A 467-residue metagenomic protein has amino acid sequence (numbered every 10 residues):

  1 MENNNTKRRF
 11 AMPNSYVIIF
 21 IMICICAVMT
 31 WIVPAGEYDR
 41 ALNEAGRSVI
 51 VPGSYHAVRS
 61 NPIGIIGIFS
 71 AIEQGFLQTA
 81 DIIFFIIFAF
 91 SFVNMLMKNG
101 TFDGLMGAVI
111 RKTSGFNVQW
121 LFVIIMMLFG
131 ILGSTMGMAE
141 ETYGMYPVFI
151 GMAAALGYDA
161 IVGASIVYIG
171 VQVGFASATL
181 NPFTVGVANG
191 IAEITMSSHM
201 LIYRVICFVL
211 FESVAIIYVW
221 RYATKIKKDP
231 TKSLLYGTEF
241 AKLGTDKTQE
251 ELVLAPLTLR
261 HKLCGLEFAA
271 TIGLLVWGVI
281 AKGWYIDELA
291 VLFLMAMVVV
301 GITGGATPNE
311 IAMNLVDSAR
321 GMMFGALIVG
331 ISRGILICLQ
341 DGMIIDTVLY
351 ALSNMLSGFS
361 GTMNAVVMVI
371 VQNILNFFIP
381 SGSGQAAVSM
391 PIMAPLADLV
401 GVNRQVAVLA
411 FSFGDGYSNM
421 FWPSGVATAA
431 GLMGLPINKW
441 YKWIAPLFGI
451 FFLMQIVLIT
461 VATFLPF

Functional and structural regions predicted by a protein language model:
E2-Y16, N43, R47-S48, L201-N314 (+2 more regions): Long, contiguous bundles of hydrophobic transmembrane helices that form the permeation core of multi-pass
N5-N14, Y146-G237, A255-K262, N403 (+1 more regions): Membrane-core helix-loop-helix motifs of multi-pass transport proteins
P13, L356-F467: C-terminal transmembrane helix pair
S15-C24, I50-D103, W284-T347: Core transmembrane alpha-helical segments of multi-pass membrane transporters/permeases
Y16-I32, I86-N94, L128-L132, G174 (+6 more regions): Hydrophobic core segments of alpha-helical transmembrane domains in multi-pass membrane transport and ion-translocation
L77-I83, R111-I124, L156-V162, K262 (+4 more regions): Membrane-interfacial loop-to-helix junctions in multi-pass transporters
Q78-I82, V93-G104, G133-G144, F175-L180 (+5 more regions): Short helix-coil transition sites and intra-membrane helix breaks within transmembrane domains of multi-pass
I87, F116-V148, V329-I335, L339 (+3 more regions): Hydrophobic alpha-helical transmembrane segments of multi-pass integral membrane proteins, predominantly secondary
